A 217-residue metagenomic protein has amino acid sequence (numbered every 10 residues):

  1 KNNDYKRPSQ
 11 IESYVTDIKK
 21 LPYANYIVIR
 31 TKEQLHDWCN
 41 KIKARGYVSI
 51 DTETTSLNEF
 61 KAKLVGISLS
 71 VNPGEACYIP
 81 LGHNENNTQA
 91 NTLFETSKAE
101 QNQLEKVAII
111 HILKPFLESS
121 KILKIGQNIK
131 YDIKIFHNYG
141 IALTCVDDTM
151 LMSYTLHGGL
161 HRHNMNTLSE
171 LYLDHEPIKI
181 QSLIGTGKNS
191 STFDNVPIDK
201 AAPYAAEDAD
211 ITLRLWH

Functional and structural regions predicted by a protein language model:
K1-N3, R7-V28, A62-H217: Active-site-proximal helix-loop-helix substrate-binding element of RNase H-like nuclease domains
T31, T52, N128: Fold-independent oxyanion-binding glycine-rich loops and adjacent beta-strand/coil segments at enzyme active sites
T31-G46, K114-E118: A short acidic-Thr-Gly-centered motif at the start of a beta-strand
E33, D51, V107-H111: Short, conserved clusters of charged catalytic residues that mark active-site and nucleotide-handling motifs
K43, Y47-K61: Short acidic, Gly/Ser-rich segments with clustered Asp/Glu that frequently serve as metal-coordination loops in enzyme
